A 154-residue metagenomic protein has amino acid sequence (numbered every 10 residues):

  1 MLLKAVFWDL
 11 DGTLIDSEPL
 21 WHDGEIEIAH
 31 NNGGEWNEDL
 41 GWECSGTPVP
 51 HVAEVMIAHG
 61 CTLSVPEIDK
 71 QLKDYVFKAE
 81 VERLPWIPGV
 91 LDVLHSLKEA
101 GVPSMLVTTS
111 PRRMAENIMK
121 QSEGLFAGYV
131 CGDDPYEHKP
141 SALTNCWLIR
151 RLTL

Functional and structural regions predicted by a protein language model:
L2-A100, R113: N-terminal helical cap/lid subdomain that shapes the substrate entry/recognition surface in HAD-like hydrolases
G101-M105: Short active-site oxyanion
V107-T109: Structural motif
P111-L154: Substrate-recognition "cap/lid" segment bordering the active-site pocket of phosphatases
